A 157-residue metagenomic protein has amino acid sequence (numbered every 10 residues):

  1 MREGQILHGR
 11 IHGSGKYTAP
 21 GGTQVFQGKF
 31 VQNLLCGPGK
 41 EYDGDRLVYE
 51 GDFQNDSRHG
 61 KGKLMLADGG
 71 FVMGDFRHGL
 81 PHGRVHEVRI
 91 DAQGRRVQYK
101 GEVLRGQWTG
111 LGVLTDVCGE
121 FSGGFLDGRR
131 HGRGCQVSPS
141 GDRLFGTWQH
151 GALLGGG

Functional and structural regions predicted by a protein language model:
M1-G157: Glycine/tyrosine- and acidic-biased, solvent-exposed loop/turn segments at the edges of beta-strands
